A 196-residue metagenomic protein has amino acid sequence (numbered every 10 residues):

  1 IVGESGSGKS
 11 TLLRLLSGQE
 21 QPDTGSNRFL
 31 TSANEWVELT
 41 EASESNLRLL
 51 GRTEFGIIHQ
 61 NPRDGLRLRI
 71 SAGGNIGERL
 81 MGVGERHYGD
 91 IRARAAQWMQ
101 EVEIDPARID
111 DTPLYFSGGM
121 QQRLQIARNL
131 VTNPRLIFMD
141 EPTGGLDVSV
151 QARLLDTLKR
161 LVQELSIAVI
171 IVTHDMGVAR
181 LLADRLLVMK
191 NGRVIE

Functional and structural regions predicted by a protein language model:
S17: Helix-to-loop junction immediately C-terminal to a conserved catalytic motif
S26-L49: ABC ATPase NBD Q-loop/coupling interface
D90-A107: Conserved ABC ATPase "signature" region
T112-F116, M120: Conserved ABC ATPase signature
T173-H174: H-loop/switch region of ABC-family ATPase nucleotide-binding domains
A179-L181: A short, surface-exposed alpha-helical micro-motif characterized by mixed small hydrophobic and charged/polar residues
